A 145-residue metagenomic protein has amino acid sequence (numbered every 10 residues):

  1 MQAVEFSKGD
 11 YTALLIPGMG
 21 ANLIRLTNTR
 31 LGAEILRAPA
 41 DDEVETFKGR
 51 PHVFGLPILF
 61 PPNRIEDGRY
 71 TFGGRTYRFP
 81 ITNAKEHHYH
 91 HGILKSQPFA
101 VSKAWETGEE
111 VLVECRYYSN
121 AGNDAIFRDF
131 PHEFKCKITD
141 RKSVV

Functional and structural regions predicted by a protein language model:
M1-T139: Surface-exposed acidic/polar loop and edge beta-strand patches at domain peripheries
V144-V145: Conserved small/polar residues in nucleotide/adenosyl-binding loops
